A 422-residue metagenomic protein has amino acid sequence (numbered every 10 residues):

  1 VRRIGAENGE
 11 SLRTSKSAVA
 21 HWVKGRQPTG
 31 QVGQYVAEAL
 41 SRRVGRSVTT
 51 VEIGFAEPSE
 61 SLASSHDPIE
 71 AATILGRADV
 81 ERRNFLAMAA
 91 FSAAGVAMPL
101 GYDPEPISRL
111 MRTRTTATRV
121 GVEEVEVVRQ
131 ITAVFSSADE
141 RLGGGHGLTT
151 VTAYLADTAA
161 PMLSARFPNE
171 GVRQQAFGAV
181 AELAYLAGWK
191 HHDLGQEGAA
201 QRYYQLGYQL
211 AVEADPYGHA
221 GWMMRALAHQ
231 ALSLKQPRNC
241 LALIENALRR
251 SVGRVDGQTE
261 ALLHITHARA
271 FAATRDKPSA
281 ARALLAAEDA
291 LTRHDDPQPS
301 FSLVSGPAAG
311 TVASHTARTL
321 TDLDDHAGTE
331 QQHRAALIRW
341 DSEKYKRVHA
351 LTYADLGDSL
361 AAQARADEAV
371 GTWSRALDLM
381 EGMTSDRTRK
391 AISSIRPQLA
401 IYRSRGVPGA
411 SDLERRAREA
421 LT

Functional and structural regions predicted by a protein language model:
V1-G9: DNA-recognition alpha helix
R2, K24, A37, A90 (+3 more regions): Short amphipathic alpha-helical surface patches that mediate protein-protein
R3, E38-R42, E213: Residues at alpha-helix termini
A6, P28, G45, A94-M98 (+4 more regions): A generic secondary-structure boundary signal that marks alpha-helix termini
E10-P106, D412-L421: Short amphipathic recognition helices of helix-turn-helix/homeodomain-type DNA-binding modules
R112-T422: Conserved binding/catalytic microenvironments
